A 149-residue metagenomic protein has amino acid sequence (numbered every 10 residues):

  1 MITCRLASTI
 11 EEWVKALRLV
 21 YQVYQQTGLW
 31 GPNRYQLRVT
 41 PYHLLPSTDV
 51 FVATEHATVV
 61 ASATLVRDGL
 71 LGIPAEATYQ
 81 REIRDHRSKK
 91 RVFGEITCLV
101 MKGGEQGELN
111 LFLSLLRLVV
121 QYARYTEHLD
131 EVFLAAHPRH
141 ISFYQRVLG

Functional and structural regions predicted by a protein language model:
M1-Y42, V50-V52, V59-V60: Short amphipathic alpha-helix that is part of the acyltransferase structural core
L6-S8, R67, C98: Pocket-edge structural micro-motifs
E12, Q26, H56-A57, Q121-D130: Secondary-structure boundary elements
N33-T40, L44-S47, I73-D85: Short acidic (Asp/Glu) patches
P46-T48, H128-L129: Short, well-ordered loop/turn elements at secondary-structure boundaries
S47-F51, V92: Short beta-strand micro-motifs in enzyme catalytic cores
V52-H86: Short, His- and charge-rich active-site/binding loops that engage polyanionic ligands
I73-G149: Acyl-donor binding region in acyl/amide transferases
